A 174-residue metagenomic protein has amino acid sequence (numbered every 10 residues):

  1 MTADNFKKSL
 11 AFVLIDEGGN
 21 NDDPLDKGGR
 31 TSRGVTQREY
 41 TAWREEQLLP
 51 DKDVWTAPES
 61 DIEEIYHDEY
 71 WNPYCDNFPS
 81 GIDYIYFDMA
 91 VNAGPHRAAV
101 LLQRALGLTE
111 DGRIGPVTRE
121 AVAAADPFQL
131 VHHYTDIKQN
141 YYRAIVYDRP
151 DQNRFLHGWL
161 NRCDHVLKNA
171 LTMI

Functional and structural regions predicted by a protein language model:
M1-I174: Cell-wall polysaccharide-cleaving catalytic domain and substrate-binding groove, primarily in peptidoglycan/chitin
